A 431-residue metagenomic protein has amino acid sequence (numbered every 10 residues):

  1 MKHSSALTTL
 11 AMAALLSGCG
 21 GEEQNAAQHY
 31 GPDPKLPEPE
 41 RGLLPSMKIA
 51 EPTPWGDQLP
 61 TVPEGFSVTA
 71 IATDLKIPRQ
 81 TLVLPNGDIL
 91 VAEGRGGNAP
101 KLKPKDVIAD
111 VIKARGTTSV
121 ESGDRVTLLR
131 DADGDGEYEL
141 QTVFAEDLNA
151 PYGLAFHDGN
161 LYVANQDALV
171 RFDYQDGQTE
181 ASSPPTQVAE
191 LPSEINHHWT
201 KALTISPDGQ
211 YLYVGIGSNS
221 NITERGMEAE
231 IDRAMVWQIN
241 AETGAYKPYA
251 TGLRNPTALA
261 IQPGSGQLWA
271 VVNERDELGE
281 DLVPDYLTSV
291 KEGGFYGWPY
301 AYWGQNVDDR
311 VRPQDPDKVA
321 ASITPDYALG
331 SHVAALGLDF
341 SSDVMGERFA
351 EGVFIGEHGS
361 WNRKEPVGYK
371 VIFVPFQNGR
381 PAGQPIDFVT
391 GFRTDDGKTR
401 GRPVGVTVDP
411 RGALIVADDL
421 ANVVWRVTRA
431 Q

Functional and structural regions predicted by a protein language model:
L15-G18: C-terminal motif of bacterial Sec signal peptides marking the signal peptidase cleavage site
G21-V62, N98-L102, I108-A109, R115-G116 (+9 more regions): Beta-propeller domain segments
I71-D74, T142-L148, V188-I195, P248-G252 (+3 more regions): Surface loop/turn motifs at the tips and blade-to-blade linkers of beta-strand repeat domains
T81, L154, L203, P256-L259 (+2 more regions): Hydrophobic core register within WD40 beta-propeller blades
L84-G87, F156-D158, I205-G209, Q262-S265 (+2 more regions): Residue-level detector of Asp-centered blade-edge/turn motifs that repeat once per structural unit in beta-propeller
D88-L90, N160-V163, Y211-G215, Q267-V271 (+2 more regions): Conserved beta-propeller blade signature
E137-N160, N165-S206: Asp-box/WD-like beta-propeller blade repeats and closely related beta-sheet repeat scaffolds
T407-Q431: Blade-level signature of beta-propeller repeat domains, shared across WD40, Kelch, NHL, RCC1 and BNR/Asp-box propellers
